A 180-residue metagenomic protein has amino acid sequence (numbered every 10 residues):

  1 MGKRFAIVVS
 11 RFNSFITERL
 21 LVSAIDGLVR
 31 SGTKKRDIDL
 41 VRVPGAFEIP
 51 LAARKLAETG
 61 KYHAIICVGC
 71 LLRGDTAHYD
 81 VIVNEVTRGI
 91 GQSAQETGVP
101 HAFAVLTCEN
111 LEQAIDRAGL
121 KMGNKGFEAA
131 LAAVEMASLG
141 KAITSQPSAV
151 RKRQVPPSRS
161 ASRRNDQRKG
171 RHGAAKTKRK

Functional and structural regions predicted by a protein language model:
G2-P44: Glycine-rich phosphate/diphosphate-binding loop of Rossmann-like nucleotide-binding domains
R11-F12, C70-L71, L106-N110: Short, ordered loop/turn segments at secondary-structure junctions
V41-T59, L106, N110-L111: Glycine-rich oxoanion-binding loops at beta->alpha junctions
E48-I90: Glycine-rich phosphate-binding loop
D80-T107, D116: Short, acidic/small-residue loops that bind anionic groups at enzyme active sites
E109-G123: Phosphate-binding/catalytic loops
G123-S145: A charged, well-structured terminal subsegment
A142-K180: Intrinsic disorder/low-complexity segments
